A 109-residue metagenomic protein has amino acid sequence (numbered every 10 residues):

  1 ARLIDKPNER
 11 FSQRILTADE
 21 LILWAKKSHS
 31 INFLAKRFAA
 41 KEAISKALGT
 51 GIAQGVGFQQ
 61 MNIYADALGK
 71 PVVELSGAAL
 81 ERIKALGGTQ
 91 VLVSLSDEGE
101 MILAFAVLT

Functional and structural regions predicted by a protein language model:
A1-T109: Core catalytic alpha/beta fold that binds nucleotide/phospho-ligands
